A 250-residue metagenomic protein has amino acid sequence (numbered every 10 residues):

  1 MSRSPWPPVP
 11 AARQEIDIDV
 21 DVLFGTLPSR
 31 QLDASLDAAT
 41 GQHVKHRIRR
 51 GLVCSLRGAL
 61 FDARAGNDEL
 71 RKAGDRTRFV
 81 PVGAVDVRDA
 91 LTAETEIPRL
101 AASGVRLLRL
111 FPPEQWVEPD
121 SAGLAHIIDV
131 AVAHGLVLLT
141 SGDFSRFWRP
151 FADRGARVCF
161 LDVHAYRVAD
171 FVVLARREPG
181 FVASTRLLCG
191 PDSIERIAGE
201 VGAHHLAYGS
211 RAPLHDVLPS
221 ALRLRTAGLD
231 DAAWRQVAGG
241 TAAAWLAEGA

Functional and structural regions predicted by a protein language model:
M1-V20, L32-R50, L218-A250: Mid-to-C-terminal alpha-helical segments outside catalytic/metal-binding sites
S2-R30, N67-A84, P179: Mobile, glycine- and charge-enriched loop segments and immediately flanking short secondary-structure elements within
I16-F24, R50-C54, V80-V85, R106-L110 (+4 more regions): Hydrophobic faces of well-ordered beta-strands that scaffold small-molecule active sites in alpha/beta enzyme cores
D21, H43, L70, L100 (+5 more regions): Conserved, mostly hydrophobic/aromatic
G25-L27, G58-D62, R88-L91, Q115 (+4 more regions): Active-site environment of divalent metal-dependent phosphoester hydrolases
L36-G41, N67-R71, E94-P98, I128 (+3 more regions): Generic structural signal for well-ordered alpha-helices, preferentially at hydrophobic/aromatic core positions
R49, G58-L139: Active-site gating/metal-coordination segments in enzymes
D120-A207: Catalytic pocket-lining loop regions of alpha/beta-barrel enzymes, especially the amidohydrolase/enolase/GH5 lineages
